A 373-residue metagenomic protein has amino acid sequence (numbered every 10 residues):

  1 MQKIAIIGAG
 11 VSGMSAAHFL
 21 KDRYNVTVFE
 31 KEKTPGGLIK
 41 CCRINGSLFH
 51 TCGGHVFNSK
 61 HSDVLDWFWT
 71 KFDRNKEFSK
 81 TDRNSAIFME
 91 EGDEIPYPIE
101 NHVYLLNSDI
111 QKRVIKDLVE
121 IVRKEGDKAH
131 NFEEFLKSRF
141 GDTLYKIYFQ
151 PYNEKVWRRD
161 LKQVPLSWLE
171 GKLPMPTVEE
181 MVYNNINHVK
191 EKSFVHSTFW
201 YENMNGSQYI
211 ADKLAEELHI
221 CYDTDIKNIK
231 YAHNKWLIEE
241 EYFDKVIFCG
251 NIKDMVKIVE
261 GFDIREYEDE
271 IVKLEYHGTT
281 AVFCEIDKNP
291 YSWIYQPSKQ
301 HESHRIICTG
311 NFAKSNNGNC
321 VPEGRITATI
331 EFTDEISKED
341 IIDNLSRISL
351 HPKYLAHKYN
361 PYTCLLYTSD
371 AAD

Functional and structural regions predicted by a protein language model:
I4-Y24: N-terminal Rossmann-like FAD-binding beta1-loop-alpha1 element of flavoenzymes
S12, T34, K253: Conserved Rossmann-like nucleotide-cofactor binding loop
R23-C42: Glycine-rich FAD pyrophosphate-binding loop
N45-K124: Dinucleotide-binding Rossmann-like beta1-alpha1 core, especially the glycine-rich loop that anchors the ADP
D93, I110-A232, Y242, C249: Active-site/ligand-binding neighborhood in enzyme catalytic cores
K227-N344: Mid-domain catalytic core of redox enzymes that form a hydrophobic substrate pocket/lid adjacent to a catalytic redox
L350-P361: A short coil-to-beta-strand element that immediately follows conserved catalytic motifs
Y367-D373: Conserved small/polar residues in nucleotide/adenosyl-binding loops
